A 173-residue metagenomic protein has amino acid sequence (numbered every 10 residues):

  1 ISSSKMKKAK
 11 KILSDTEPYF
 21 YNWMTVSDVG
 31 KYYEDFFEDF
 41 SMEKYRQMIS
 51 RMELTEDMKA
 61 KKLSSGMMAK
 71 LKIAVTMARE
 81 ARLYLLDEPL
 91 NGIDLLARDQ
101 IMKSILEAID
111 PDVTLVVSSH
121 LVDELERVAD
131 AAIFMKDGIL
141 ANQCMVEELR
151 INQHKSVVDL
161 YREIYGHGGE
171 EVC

Functional and structural regions predicted by a protein language model:
D15-L71: ABC-family P-loop ATPase nucleotide-binding domains
Y84-E88, I93: Catalytic Walker B motif of ABC-type/P-loop ATPase nucleotide-binding domains
R98-P111: Helical segment within the ABC ATPase nucleotide-binding domain
S118-H120: H-loop/switch region of ABC-family ATPase nucleotide-binding domains
L125-R127: A short, surface-exposed alpha-helical micro-motif characterized by mixed small hydrophobic and charged/polar residues
Q143-C144: ABC ATPase "signature
